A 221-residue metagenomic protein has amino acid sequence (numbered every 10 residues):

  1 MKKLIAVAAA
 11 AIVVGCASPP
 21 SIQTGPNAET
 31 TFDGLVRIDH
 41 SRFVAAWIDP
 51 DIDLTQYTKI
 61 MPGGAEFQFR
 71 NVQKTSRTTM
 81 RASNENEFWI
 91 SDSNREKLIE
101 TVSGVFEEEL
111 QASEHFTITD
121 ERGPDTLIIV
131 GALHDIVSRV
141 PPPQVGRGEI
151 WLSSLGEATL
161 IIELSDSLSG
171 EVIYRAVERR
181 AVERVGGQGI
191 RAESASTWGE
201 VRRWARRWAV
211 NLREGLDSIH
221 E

Functional and structural regions predicted by a protein language model:
M1-C16: Sec-dependent bacterial lipoprotein signal peptides
A17-I48, L168-R175, V182-E221: C-terminal/domain-edge helix-coil "capping" segments
T55-I128: N-terminal segment of the mature soluble domain
W89-T101, L152-S153, A195-R206: Soluble non-cytosolic domains of exported or imported proteins
D92-R95, R139, A181: Extracellular/periplasm-exposed beta-strand and loop segments of Gram-negative cell-envelope proteins, dominated by
I99, S103-E107, L133, R202-A209 (+1 more regions): Extracytoplasmic/secreted envelope proteins and their assembly/folding machinery, especially bacterial periplasmic
F106-H115, S138, A209, R213-H220: Sec-exported extracytoplasmic/periplasmic mature domains
E108, A112-E171, E183-A192: Surface-exposed short loop/turn segments
